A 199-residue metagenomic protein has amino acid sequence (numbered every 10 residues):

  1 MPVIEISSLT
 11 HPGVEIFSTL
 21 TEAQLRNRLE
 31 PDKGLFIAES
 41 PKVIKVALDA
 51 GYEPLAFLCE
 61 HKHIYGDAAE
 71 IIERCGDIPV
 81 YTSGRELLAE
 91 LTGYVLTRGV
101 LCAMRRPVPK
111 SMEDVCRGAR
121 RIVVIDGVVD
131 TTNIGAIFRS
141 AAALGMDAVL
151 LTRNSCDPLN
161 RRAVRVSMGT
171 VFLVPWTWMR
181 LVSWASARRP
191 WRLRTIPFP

Functional and structural regions predicted by a protein language model:
M1-E70, S155-C156: Boundary-proximal intrinsically disordered activation/regulatory segments immediately upstream of a helical core
V3-T10, P79-G84, V174-W176: Short acidic-hydrophobic, aromatic-tinged amphipathic segments that line or gate anion-handling sites
I4, K42, D49, R105-M179 (+1 more regions): RNA substrate-binding interface of SAM-dependent RNA methyltransferases
D32-L35, E53-F57, D77-P79, D147-V149 (+1 more regions): Short active-site oxyanion
P41, K62-H63, L87, P107 (+1 more regions): Short glycine-rich anion-binding loops that position phosphate/pyrophosphate groups of nucleotides and phosphorylated
G66-D77, P190: Short, aromatic/basic amphipathic alpha-helical patches
I72-G93: A glycine-rich helix N-cap at a beta->alpha junction
C102: Glycine-rich phosphate-binding loops that contact phosphosugars or nucleotide phosphates
